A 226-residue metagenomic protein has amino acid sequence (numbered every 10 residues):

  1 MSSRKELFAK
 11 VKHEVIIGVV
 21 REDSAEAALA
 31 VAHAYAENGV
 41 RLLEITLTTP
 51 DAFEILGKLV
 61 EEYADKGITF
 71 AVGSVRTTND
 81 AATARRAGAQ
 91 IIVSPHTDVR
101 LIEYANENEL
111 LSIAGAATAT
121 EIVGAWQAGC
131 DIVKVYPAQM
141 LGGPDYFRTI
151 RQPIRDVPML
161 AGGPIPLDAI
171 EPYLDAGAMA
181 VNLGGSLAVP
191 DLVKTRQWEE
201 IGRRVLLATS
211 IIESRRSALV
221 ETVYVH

Functional and structural regions predicted by a protein language model:
M1-A87, E107, D156, L167 (+3 more regions): Conserved N-terminal beta1-alpha1 strand-loop-helix module at the mouth
R21-S24, V72-T78, V93-T97, A114-A119 (+2 more regions): Glycine-rich beta-to-alpha transition loops that act as phosphate-gripper elements at the mouths of alpha/beta enzyme
E44, A71, V93, I132-K134 (+1 more regions): Conserved beta-strand positions in the central sheet of alpha/beta enzyme cores
I55, N79-D80, R100-L101, T120-G124 (+2 more regions): Short acidic active-site motifs
I91, P95-L141: Histidine/lysine/aspartate-rich catalytic loop segments that bind and position anionic ligands
P95-L101, K134-G143, G177-W198: Glycine-rich phosphate-binding active-site loops on the catalytic face of alpha/beta enzymes
V123, L141-G143, R203, I211: Non-catalytic helical/linker scaffolds that mediate oligomerization, partner binding, and domain coupling around large
G124, D145-L160, I165: Shared catalytic-loop signature of beta/alpha-barrel
